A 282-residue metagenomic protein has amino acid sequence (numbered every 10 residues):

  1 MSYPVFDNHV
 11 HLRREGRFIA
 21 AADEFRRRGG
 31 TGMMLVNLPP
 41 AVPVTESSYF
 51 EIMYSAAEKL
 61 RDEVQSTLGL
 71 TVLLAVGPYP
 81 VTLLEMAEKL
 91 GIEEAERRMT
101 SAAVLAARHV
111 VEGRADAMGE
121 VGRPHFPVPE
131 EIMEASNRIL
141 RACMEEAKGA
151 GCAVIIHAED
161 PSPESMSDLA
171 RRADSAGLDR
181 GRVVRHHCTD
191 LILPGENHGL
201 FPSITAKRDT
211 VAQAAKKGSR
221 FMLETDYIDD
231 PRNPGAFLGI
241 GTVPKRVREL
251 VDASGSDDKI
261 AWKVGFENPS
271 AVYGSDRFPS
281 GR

Functional and structural regions predicted by a protein language model:
P4, E145, P244-R282: Mid-to-C-terminal alpha-helical segments outside catalytic/metal-binding sites
P4-R13, A20-E51, G69-L84, D116-A117 (+1 more regions): Divalent metal-dependent hydrolysis catalytic cores, especially in the metallo-beta-lactamase
H9, M33, L74, E120 (+3 more regions): Divalent metal-coordination and catalytic microenvironments
H9-R13, L38-P40, G77-L83, G122-P124 (+4 more regions): Active-site beta-loop-alpha junctions enriched in small/polar residues
R14, A106-D190: Divalent metal-binding pocket/active-site signature
G29-T31, R114, A150-A153, S175-R180 (+2 more regions): Glycine-enriched alpha-helix->loop->beta-strand junction motifs that scaffold or abut catalytic
F50-E146, F201: Active-site gating/metal-coordination segments in enzymes
H157, K217-F237: Short acidic/histidine-rich active-site segments
